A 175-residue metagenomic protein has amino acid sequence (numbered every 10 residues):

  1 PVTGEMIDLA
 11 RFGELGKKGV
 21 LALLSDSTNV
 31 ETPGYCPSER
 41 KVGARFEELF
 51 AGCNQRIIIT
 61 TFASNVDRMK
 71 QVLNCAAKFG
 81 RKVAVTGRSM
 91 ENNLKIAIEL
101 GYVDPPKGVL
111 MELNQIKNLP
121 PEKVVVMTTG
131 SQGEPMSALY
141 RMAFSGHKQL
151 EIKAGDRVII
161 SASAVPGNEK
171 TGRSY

Functional and structural regions predicted by a protein language model:
P1-L119, E134-E151, G167-S174: His/Asp/Glu-rich metal-coordinating catalytic cores of metallo-dependent phosphodiesterases/hydrolases acting on
A22-L24, I58, V125-T128, I159-I160: Structural motif
T129-S131, A162-P166: Aromatic- and Gly/Pro-rich donor/ligand-binding loops that form nucleotide- or phosphate-bearing donor binding pockets
